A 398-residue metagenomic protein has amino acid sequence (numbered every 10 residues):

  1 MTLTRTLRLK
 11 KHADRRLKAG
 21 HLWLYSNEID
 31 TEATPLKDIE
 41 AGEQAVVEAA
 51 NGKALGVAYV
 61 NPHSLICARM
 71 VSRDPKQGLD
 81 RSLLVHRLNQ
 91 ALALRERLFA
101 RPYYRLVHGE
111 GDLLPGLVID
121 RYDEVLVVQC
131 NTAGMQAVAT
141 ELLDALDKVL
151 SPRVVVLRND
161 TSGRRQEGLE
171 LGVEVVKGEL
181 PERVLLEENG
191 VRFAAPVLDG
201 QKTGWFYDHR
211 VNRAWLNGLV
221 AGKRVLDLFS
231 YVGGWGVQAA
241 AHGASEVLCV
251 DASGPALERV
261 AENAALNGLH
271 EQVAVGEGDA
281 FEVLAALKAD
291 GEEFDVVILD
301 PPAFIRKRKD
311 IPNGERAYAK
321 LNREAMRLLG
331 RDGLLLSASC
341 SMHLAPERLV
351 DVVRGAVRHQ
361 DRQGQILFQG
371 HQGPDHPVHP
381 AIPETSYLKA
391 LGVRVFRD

Functional and structural regions predicted by a protein language model:
M1-D123: Non-catalytic accessory regions of SAM-dependent methyltransferases
V107-D120, Q136-F206, A214: Non-catalytic substrate-recognition/targeting regions of SAM-dependent transferases
A221-Y231: Conserved class I S-adenosyl-L-methionine
V232-S245: Conserved SAM-binding loop of SAM-dependent methyltransferases across substrates and taxa, primarily the Class I
E246-D251: Conserved SAM-binding motif I beta-strand of class I
P255-I298: S-adenosyl-L-methionine
F294-E324: Mobile active-site "lid"/loop adjacent to the S-adenosyl-L-methionine
K320, L334-D398: C-terminal catalytic and target-recognition region of SAM-dependent MTase-like enzymes, primarily methyltransferases
